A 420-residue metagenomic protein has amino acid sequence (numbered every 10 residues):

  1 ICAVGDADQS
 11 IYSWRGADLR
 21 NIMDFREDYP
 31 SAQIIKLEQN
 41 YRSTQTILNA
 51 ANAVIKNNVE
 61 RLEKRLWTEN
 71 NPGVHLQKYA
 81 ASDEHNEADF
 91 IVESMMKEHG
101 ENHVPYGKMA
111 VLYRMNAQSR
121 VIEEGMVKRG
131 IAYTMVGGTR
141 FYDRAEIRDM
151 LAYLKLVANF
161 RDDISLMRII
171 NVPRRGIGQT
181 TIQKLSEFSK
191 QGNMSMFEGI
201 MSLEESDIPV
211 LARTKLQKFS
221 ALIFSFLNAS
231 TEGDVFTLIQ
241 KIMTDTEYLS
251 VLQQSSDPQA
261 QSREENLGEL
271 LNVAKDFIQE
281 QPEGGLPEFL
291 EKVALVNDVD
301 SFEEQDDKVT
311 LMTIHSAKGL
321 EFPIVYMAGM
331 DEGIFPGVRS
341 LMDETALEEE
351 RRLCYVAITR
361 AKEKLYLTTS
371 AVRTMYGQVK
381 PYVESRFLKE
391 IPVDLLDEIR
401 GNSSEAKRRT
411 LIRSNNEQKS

Functional and structural regions predicted by a protein language model:
I1-E60, K64-E69, E187-K190, E198 (+2 more regions): Conserved helicase motor core of SF1/SF2 NTP-dependent helicases
G5, Y113, A328: Active-site flanking residues adjacent to catalytic metal/cofactor-binding acidic residues
D8-R15, R42-S43, V136-A158, I170: Short alpha-helix plus adjacent loop in nuclease-associated cores
I11-R15, I35, Y79-A80, L341-A346: Flexible beta-alpha connector loops of hexameric P-loop NTPases
P30-Q33, E38-A132, K155-F160, R213 (+1 more regions): Helicase P-loop NTPase motor core
K36, I131-R140, L367: RNase H-like polynucleotidyl transferase catalytic core
S119-I131, R144, L151-E398: Conserved helicase C-terminal RecA-like lobe
L395-S420: Acidic, low-complexity intrinsically disordered tails
